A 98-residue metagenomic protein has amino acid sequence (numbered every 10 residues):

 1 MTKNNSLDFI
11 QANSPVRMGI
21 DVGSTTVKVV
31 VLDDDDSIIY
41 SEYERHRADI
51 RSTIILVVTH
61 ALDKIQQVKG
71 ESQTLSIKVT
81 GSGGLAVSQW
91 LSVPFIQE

Functional and structural regions predicted by a protein language model:
M1-F9: Flexible inter-domain linker/hinge segments
D8-A12, V22-G23, K69-S72, S88: Solvent-exposed alpha-helices and their adjacent loops that cap or buttress functional pockets in soluble metabolic
N13-P15, T25-V27, S72-T74, S92-V93: Short coil/turn connectors at secondary-structure junctions
S14, G19-L56, H60: Short glycine-rich, Thr/Ser-proximal phosphate-binding strand/loop in the N-terminal lobe of ATP-dependent enzymes
E42-H46, I65-E98: Short beta-strand-loop/turn "lid" adjacent to the catalytic site in phosphate-handling enzymes
